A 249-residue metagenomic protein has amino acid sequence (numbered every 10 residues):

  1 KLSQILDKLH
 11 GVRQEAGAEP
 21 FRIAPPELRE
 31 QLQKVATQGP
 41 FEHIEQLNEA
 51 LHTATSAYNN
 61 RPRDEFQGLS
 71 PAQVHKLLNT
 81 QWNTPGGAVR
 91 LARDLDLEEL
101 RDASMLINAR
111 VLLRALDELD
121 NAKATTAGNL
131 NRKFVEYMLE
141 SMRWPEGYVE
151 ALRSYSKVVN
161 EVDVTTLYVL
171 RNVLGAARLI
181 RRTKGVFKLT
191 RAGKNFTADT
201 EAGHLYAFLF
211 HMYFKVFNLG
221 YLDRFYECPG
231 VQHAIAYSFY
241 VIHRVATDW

Functional and structural regions predicted by a protein language model:
S3-V169: Short, amphipathic alpha-helical interface elements at domain boundaries that mediate macromolecular binding
Q73, V111, H204-M212, G230-Y237: Exposed alpha-helical structural elements
E99-D102, D199-T200, A207, C228-Q232: Alpha-solenoid helical-repeat scaffolds
L112, I180, F187, S238-V241: Generic preference for hydrophobic/aromatic residues in regular secondary structure cores
A115, V173-A176: Alpha-helical scaffold segments in carbohydrate-active enzymes
Y168-L170, A177, R181-F225: Accessory beta->alpha helical hairpin/"wing" motif in late/C-terminal subdomains of nucleic-acid enzymes
F214-W249: Surface-exposed interaction/gating patches
